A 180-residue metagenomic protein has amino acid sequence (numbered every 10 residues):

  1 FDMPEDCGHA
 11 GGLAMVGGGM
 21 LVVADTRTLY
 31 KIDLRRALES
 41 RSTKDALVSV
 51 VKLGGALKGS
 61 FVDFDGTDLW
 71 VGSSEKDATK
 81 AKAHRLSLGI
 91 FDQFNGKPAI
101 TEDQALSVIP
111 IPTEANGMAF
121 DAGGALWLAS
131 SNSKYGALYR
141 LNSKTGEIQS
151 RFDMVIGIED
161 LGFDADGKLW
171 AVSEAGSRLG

Functional and structural regions predicted by a protein language model:
F1-G180: Sequence/structural signature of beta-propeller domains
